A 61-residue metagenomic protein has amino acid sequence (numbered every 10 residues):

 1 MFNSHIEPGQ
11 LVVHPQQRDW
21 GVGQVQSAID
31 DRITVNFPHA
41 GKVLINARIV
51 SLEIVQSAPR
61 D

Functional and structural regions predicted by a protein language model:
F2-Q17: Short coil-to-beta transition motif at edge beta-strands of beta-rich domains
R18, P38-A40: Glycine-centered tight beta-turn/hairpin loop motif at sheet-sheet or coil-to-beta transitions
W20-A28: Short beta-strand-centered aromatic/proline hotspots
I33-F37: SH3/SH3-like beta-barrel fold
G41-D61: Intrinsically disordered, low-complexity, charged/polar segments
